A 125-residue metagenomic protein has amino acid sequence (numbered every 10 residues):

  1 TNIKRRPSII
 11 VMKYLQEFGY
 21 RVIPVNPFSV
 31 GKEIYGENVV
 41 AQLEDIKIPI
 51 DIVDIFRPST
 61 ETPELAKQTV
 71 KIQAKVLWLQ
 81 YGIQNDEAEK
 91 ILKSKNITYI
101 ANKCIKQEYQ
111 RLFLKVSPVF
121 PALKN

Functional and structural regions predicted by a protein language model:
T1-R6, M12-I34: NAD(P)-binding Rossmann-fold cofactor-contacting core
F18-Y20, I72-V76, K95-I97: A short helix->loop->beta-strand "cap" motif at the edges of active sites that frequently abuts
S29-G36, I48, E89-I91: Short loop/helix-cap segments at secondary-structure boundaries that form the rim of catalytic
E37-Q42: Conserved SAM-binding strand-loop segment of SAM-dependent methyltransferases
L43-Q84: Mid-chain, well-packed structural core segment of small domains
Y81-Y109: Rossmann-fold NAD(P)-binding glycine/threonine-rich loop
E108-N125: A charged, well-structured terminal subsegment
